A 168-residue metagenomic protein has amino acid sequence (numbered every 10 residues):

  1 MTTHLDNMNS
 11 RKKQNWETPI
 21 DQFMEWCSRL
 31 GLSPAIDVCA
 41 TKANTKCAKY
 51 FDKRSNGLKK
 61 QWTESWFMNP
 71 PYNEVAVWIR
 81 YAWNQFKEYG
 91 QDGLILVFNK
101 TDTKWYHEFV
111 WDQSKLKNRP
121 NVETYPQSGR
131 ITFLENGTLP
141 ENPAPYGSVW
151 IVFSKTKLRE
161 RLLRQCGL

Functional and structural regions predicted by a protein language model:
M1-L168: Class I S-adenosyl-L-methionine-dependent methyltransferase catalytic core
